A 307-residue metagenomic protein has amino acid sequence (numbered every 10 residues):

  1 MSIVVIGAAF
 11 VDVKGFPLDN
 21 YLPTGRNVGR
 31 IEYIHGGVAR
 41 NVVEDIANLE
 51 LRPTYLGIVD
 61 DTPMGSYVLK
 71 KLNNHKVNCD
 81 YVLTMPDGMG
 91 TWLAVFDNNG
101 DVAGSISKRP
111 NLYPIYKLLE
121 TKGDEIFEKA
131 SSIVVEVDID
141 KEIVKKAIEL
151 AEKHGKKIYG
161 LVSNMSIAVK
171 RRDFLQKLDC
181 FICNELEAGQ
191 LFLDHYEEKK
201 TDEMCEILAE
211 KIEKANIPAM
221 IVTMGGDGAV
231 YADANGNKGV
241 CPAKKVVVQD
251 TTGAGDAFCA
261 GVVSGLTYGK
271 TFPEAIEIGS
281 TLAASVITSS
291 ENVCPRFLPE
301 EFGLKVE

Functional and structural regions predicted by a protein language model:
M1-A9, K71-T84, F96-G239, L298: Ribokinase/PfkB-type carbohydrate-kinase core domain
M1-K70, N74, W92, V247: Glycine-rich phosphate/adenosyl-contacting loop at the front of the ribokinase-like
I3-V4, N27, I167, E198-E307: Conserved phosphate-binding/catalytic region of the ribokinase-like
D12, G189, V293: Nucleotide phosphate-binding site architecture
D45, K71, L150, G261 (+1 more regions): Rossmann-fold NAD(P)-dependent oxidoreductase module
I46, N184, G255: Short, conserved phosphate/pyrophosphate- and ester-handling motifs at nucleotide-, phospho-/glycolipid
L49, D87-G90, G225: Short, basic and Ser/Thr-rich N-terminal targeting/leader segments
G57, T62, V137-K141, N164 (+1 more regions): Short loop or secondary-structure boundary microenvironments that flank and position key functional residues
